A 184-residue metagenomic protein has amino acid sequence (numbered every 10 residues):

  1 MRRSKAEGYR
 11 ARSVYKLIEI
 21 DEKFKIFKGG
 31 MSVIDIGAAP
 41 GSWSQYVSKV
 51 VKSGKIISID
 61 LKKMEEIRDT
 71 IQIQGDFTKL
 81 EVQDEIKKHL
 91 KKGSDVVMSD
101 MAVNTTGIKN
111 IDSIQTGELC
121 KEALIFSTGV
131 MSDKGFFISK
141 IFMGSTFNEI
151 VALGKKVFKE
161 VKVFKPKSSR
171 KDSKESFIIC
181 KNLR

Functional and structural regions predicted by a protein language model:
M1-M31: Class I SAM-dependent methyltransferase Rossmann-like catalytic core, especially the SAM/SAH-binding loop
E22-K28, L90-K91, G129-V130: Glycine-rich helix-loop-beta junction characteristic of Rossmann-like nucleotide cofactor-binding loops
G29-A39: Conserved class I S-adenosyl-L-methionine
P40-K52: Conserved SAM-binding loop of SAM-dependent methyltransferases across substrates and taxa, primarily the Class I
K52-G54, V130-F136: Short glycine-dipeptide loop
L61-T106: S-adenosyl-L-methionine
G117-D133: A short glycine-rich, Lys/Arg-flanked "PGG" loop and its adjoining helix->strand segment in the class I
M143-R184: Class I S-adenosyl-L-methionine
